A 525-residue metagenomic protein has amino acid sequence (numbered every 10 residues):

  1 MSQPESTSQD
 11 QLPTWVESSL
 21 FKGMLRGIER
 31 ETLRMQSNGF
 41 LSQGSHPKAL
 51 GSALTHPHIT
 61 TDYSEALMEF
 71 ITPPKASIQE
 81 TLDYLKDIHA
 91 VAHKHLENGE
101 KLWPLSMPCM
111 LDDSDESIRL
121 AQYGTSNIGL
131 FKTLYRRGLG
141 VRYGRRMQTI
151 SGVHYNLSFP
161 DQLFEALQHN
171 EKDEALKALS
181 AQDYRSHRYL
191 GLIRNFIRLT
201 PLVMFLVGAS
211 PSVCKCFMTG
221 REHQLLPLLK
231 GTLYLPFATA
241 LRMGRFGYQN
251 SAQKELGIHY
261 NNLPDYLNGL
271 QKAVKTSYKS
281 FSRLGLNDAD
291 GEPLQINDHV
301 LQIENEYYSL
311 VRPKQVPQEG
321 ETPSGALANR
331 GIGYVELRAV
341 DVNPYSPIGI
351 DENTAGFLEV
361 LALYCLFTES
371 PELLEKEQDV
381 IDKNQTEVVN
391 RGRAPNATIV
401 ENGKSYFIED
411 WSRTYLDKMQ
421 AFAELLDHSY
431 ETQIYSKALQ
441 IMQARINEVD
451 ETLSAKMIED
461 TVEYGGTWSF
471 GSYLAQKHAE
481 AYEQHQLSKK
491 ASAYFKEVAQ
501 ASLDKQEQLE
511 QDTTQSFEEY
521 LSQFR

Functional and structural regions predicted by a protein language model:
S2-G140, M147-V153, Y184-R194, R198-P201: Terminal catalytic/cofactor-binding subdomain
P13-T14, G129-R142, T149, S158-L327 (+2 more regions): Loop-rich catalytic cores of soluble enzymes, especially ATP-dependent carboxylate-amine ligases and other
M24, F131, M147-S151, R188 (+4 more regions): Secondary-structure capping and boundary motifs in well-ordered enzyme cores
E31, M147-P160, Y334-D341: Histidine-centered divalent-metal-coordination microenvironment in nucleic-acid enzymes
Q43-S45, L82, D115-E116, L167-Q168 (+2 more regions): Short conserved micro-motifs at the rims of enzyme active sites and ligand-binding pockets
P108-C109, C214-F217, Q378-V388, Y435-A444: A glycine-rich phosphate-binding loop feature that marks nucleotide/adenosyl-phosphate handling sites
A328-N329, V335-D427: Substrate-recognition/cap regions that form aromatic- and gly/pro-loop-enriched pockets for small-molecule ligands
H428-R525: Extended, compositionally biased alpha-helical segments that mediate assembly or anchoring
